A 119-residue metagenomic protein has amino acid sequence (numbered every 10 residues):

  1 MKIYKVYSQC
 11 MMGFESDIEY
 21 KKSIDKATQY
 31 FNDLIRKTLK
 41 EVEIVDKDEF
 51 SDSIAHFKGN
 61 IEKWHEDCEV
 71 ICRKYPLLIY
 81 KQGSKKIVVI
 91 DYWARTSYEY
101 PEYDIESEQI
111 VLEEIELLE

Functional and structural regions predicted by a protein language model:
M1-S16: Short aromatic-glycine-(Arg/Gly/Cys) micro-motifs in beta-strand/loop hairpins
I3-V6, A27, F31, V88-V89 (+1 more regions): Hydrophobic beta-strand residues in large extracellular and virion-surface proteins
C10, K22-E41: A short, charged, amphipathic alpha-helix used as a generic interaction element across diverse proteins
S16-I18, E43-I44: A short, polar/proline- and glycine-enriched secondary-structure boundary/capping micro-motif
E19-K21, Y75: Generic detection of short hydrophobic beta-strand segments and adjacent strand-loop junctions
R36-E119: Short, mixed-charge low-complexity intrinsically disordered segments
